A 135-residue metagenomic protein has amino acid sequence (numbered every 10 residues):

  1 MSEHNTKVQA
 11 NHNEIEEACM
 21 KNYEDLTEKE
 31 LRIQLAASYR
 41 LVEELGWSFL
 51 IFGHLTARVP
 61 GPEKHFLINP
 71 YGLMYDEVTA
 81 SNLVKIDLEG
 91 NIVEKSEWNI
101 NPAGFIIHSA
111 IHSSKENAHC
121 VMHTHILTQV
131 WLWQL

Functional and structural regions predicted by a protein language model:
M1-D25, L31-R32, L41: Extreme N-terminal flexible tails
D25, L31-C120, Q129-L135: An anion-binding catalytic pocket shared by soluble metabolic enzymes
